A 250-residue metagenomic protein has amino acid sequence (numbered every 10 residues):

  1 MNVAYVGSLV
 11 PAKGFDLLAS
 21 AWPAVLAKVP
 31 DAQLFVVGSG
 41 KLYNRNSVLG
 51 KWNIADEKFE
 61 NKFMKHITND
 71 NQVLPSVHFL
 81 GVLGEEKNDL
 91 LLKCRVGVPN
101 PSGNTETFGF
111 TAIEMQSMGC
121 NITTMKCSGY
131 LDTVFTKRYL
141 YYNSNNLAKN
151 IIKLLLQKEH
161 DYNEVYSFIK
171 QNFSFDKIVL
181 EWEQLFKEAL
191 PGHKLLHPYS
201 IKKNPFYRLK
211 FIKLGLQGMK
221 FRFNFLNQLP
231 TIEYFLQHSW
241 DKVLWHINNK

Functional and structural regions predicted by a protein language model:
M1-K13, A19-P23, L34-V37: Conserved donor-binding/catalytic core segment of Leloir-type glycosyltransferases
S47-V82: Nucleotide-activated donor-binding/catalytic signature segment of Leloir-type glycosyltransferases, i.e., the conserved
M64-N69, G84-C94, S117: Short acidic alpha-helix that forms the nucleotide-activated donor recognition element in Leloir-type transferases
L92-T107: Acidic donor-binding loop of glycosyltransferase active sites
G109-A112: Short glycine/serine-rich donor-binding loops of glycosyltransferases
S117-T124: Short hydrophobic beta-strand element within catalytic cores of glycosyltransferases and related nucleotide-activated
L131-K153: Change "using UDP/GDP/dTDP sugars" to "using nucleotide sugars
Y166-K250: C-terminal amphipathic helix plus adjacent low-complexity, charged tail appended to glycosyltransferase catalytic
